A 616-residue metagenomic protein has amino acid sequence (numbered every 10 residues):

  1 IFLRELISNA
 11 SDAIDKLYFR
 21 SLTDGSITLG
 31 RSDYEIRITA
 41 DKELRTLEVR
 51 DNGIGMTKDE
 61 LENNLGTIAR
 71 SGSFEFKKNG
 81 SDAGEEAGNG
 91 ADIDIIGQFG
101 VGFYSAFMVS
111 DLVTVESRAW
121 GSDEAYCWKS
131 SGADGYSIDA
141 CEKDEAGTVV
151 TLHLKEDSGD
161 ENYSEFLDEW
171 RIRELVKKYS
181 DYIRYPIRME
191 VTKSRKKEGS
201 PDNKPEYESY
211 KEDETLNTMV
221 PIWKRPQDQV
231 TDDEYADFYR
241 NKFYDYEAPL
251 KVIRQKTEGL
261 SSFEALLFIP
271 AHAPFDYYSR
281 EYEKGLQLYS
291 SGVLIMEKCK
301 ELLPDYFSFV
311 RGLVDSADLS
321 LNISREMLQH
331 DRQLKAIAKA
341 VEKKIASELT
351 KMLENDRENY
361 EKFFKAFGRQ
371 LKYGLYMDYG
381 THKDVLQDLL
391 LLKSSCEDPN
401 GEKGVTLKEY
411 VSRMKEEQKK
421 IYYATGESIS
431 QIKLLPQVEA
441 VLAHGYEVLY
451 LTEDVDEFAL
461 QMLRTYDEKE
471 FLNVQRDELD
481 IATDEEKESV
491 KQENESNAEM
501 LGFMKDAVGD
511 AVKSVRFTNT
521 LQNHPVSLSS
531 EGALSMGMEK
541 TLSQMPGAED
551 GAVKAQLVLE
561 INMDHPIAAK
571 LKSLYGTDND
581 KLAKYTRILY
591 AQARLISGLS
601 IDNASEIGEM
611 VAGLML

Functional and structural regions predicted by a protein language model:
I1-F166, E174, K415: GHKL (Bergerat-fold) ATPase N-terminal catalytic module, capturing the glycine-rich phosphate-binding loop and acidic
I95, V113-G135, K155-E165, W170-L616: GHKL/Bergerat-fold ATPase module in large chromosome/replication-associated machines
